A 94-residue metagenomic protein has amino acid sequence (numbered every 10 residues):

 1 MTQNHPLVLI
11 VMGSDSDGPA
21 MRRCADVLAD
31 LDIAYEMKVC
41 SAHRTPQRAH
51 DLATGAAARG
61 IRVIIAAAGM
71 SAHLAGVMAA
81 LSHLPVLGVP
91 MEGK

Functional and structural regions predicted by a protein language model:
P6-R44: Glycine-rich phosphate/diphosphate-binding loop of Rossmann-like nucleotide-binding domains
D15, C40-A42, G69-M70, M91-K94: Short, ordered loop/turn segments at secondary-structure junctions
D17-R22, T45-A49, A68-V77: Short glycine/serine/threonine-rich phosphate/pyrophosphate-binding segments that cradle anionic phosphate groups
Y35-R59: N-terminal beta-loop-helix "entrance" segment that forms/cooperates in small-molecule cofactor or anionic ligand
L52-L74: Short, structured active-site "lid" loops
L81-K94: Short, acidic/small-residue loops that bind anionic groups at enzyme active sites
